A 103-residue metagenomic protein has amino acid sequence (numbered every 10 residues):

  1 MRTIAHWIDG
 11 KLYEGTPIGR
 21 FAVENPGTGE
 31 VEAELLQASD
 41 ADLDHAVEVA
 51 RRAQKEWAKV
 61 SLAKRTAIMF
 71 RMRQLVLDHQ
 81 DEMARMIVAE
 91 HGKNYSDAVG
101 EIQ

Functional and structural regions predicted by a protein language model:
M1-Q103: N-terminal Rossmann-like NAD(P)+-binding subdomain of aldehyde/semialdehyde dehydrogenases
